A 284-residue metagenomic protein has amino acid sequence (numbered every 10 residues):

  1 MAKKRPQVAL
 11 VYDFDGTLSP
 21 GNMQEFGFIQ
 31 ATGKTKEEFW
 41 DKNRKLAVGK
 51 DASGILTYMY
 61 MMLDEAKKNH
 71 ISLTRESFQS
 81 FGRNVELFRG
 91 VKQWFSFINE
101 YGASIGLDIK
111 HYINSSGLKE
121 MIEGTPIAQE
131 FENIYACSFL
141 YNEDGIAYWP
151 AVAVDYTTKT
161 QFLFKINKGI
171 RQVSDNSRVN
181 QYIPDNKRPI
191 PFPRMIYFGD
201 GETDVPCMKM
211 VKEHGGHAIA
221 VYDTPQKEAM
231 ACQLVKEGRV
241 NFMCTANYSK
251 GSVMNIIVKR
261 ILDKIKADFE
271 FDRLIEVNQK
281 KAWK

Functional and structural regions predicted by a protein language model:
M1-A2, F192: Short, basic/aromatic recognition patches
A2-E143, V240: Alpha-helical substrate-recognition element adjacent to the catalytic core
G82, E86-Y112, S116-K284: C-terminal cap/substrate-recognition subdomain and adjoining C-terminal extension of metal-dependent phosphatase-like
